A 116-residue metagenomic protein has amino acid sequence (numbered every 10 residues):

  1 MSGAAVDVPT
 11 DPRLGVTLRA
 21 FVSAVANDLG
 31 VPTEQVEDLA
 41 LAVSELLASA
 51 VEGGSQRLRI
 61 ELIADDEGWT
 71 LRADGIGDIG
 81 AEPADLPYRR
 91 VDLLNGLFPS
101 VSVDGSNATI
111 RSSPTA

Functional and structural regions predicted by a protein language model:
M1-A5, A48-A116: Conserved beta-strand-loop-beta-strand hairpin that lines the nucleotide-binding pocket of ATP/GTP-utilizing enzymes
M1-L41: Bergerat-fold GHKL ATPase/HATPase_c domain
T33-R57: Conserved ATP-binding N-box helix of the HATPase_c
